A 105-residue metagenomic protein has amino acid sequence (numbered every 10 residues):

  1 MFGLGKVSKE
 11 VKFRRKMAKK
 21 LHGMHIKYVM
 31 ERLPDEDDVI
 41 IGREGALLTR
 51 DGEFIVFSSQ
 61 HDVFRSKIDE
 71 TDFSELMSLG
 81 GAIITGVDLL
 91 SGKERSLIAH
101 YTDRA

Functional and structural regions predicted by a protein language model:
M1-E44: Anionic N-terminal interaction surfaces
H22-H25, H61, H100: Histidine (H) residue identity feature
Y28, L47, I55, I84 (+1 more regions): Hydrophobic beta-strand residues in large extracellular and virion-surface proteins
E36-A82, L89-L90: Phosphoinositide-binding peripheral membrane targeting modules
S91-A105: Canonical phosphoinositide-binding patch of PH/PH-like domains
